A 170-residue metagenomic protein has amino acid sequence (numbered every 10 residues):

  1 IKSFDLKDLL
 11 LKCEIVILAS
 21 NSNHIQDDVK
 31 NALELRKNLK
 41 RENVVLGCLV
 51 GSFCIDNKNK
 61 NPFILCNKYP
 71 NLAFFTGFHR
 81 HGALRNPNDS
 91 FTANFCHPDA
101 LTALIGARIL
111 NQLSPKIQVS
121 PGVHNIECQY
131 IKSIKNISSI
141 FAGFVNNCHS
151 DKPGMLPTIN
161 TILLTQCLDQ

Functional and structural regions predicted by a protein language model:
I1: NAD(P)-binding Rossmann-fold cofactor-contacting core
F4-D89, G106-R108: Rossmann-like NAD(P)(H) cofactor-binding subdomain of soluble oxidoreductases
N67-L72, S90-Q170: Internal alpha-helical scaffold of NAD(P)-dependent oxidoreductase catalytic cores
